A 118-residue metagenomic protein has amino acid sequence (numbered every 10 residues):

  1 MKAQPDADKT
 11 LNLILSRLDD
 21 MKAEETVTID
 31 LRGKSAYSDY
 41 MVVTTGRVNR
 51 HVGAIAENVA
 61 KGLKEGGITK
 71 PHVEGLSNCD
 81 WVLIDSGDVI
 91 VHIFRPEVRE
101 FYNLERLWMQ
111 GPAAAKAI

Functional and structural regions predicted by a protein language model:
M1-G33, R50-A54, K61, G66 (+3 more regions): Long, contiguous binding/interaction regions
S35-D39, D85-D88: A short, glycine/Asx- and small/polar-enriched loop/turn that sits immediately N-terminal to a beta-strand
V43-T45: Short hydrophobic/aromatic beta-strand micro-patches that form the beta-sheet surface supporting nucleotide- or nucleic
